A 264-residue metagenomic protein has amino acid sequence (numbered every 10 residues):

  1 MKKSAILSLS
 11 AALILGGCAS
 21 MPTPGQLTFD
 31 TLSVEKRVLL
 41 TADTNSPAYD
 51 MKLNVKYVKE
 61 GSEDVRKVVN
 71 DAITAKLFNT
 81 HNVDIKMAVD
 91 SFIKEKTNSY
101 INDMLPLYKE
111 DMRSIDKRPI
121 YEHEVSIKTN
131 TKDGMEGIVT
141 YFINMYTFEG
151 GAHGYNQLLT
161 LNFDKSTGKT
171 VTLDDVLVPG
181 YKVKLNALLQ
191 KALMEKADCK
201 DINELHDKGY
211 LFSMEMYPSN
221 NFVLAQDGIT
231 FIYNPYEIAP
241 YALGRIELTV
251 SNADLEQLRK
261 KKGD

Functional and structural regions predicted by a protein language model:
M1-S4, A19: Positively charged n-region of N-terminal signal peptides that target proteins for export
I6-A11: Sec-dependent N-terminal signal peptides
A12-L13, L205: Compositionally biased, low-complexity repeat tracts
L15-G17: C-terminal motif of bacterial Sec signal peptides marking the signal peptidase cleavage site
A19-D264: Compositionally biased intrinsically disordered regions enriched in Thr/Gly
